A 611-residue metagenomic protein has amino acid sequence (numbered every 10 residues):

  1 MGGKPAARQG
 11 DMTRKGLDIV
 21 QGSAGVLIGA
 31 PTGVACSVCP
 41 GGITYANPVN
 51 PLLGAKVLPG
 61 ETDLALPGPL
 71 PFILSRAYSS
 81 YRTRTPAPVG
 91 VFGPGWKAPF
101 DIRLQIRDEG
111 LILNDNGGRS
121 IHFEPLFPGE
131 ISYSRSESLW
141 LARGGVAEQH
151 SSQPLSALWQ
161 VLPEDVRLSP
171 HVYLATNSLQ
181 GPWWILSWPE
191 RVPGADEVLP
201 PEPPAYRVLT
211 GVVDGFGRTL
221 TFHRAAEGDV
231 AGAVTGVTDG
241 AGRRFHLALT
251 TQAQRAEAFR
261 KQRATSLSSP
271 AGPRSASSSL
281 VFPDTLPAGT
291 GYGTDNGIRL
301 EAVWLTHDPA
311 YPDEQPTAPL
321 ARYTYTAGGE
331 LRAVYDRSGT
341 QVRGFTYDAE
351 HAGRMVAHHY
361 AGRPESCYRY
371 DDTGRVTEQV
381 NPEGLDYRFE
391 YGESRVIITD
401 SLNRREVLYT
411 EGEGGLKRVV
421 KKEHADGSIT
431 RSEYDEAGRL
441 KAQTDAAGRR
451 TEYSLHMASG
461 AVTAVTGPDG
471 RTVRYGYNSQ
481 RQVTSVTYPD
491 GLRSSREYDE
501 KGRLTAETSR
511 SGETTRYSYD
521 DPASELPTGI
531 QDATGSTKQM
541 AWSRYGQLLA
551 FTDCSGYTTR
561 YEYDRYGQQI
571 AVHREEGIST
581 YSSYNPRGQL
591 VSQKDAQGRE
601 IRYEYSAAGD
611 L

Functional and structural regions predicted by a protein language model:
M1-V49, T221, Y311, Q315-Y323 (+1 more regions): Intrinsically disordered, low-complexity proline/glycine-rich segments
R14-L17, T62-D63, G291-Y292: A generic local secondary-structure boundary/capping motif
A24, T62, W184-S187: Hydrophobic/aromatic beta-strand elements that line small-molecule binding cavities or substrate pockets in beta-rich
A30-T83: Intrinsically disordered, low-complexity segments enriched in small residues
K56-E61, K97-P99, Q105-E109: Short alpha-helical segments and helix-capping/turn motifs at coil-helix boundaries
D63-G68, F72-Y78, G93, K97-D101 (+1 more regions): Short, conserved DNA-binding cores of transcription-related domains
T83-K97: Short, polar loop/linker segments at the starts of domains and inter-domain junctions
F92-P94, E109-L611: Extended charged/polar low-complexity repeat regions
